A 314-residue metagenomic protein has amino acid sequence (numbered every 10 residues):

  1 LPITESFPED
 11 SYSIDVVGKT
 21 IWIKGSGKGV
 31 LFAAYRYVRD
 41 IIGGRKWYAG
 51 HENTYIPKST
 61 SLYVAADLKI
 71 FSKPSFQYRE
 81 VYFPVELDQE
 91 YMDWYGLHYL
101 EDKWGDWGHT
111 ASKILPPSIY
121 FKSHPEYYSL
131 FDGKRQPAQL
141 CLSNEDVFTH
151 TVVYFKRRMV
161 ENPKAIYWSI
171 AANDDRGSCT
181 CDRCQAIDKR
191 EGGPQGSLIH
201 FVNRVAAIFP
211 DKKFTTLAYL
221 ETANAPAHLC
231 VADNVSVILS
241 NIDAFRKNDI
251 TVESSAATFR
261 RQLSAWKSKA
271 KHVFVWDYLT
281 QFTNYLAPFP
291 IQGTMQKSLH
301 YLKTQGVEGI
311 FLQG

Functional and structural regions predicted by a protein language model:
I3-T4, L302: Aromatic-rich surface patch/π-platform used for binding flat ligands and interfaces
E5-H200, R204-D211, T215, S236-I238 (+1 more regions): Feature activates predominantly on carbohydrate-active enzymes
P57-S61, I250-S254, V307-G314: Low-complexity, flexible helical/coil segments
P74, N144, L198, V202 (+5 more regions): Active-site-proximal structural scaffolding
R157-R158, N224-P226, Q262-S264, K297-H300: Generic recognition of flexible, low-complexity loop/linker segments
T215-D243, L286-T294: Substrate-binding cleft/loops of secretory-pathway carbohydrate-active enzymes
A225-D233, N241-Q281: Glycoside hydrolase catalytic-domain groove-lining segments
N284-G314: Substrate-binding cleft of secreted/luminal carbohydrate-active enzymes
